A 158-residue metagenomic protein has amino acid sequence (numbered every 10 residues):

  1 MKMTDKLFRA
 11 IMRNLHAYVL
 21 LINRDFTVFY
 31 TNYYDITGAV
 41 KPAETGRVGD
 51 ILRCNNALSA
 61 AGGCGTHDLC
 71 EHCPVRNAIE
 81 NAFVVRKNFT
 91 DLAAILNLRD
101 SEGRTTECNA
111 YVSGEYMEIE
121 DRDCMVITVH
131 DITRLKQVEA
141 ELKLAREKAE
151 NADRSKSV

Functional and structural regions predicted by a protein language model:
M1-T37, D153: Sensory modules in modular signal-transduction proteins
A10-R13, N77-E80, E115: Surface-exposed alpha-helical segments enriched in charged/polar residues
N14, N23, A43, C70 (+2 more regions): A generic fold-level signal
I36-G63: PAS and related sensory helical modules
T66-V112, D123: Per-ARNT-Sim (PAS) sensory domains and their PAS-associated C-terminal
M117-K148: Sensory coupling linkers of modular signal transduction proteins
K156: Short basic (Lys/Arg) and small-residue
